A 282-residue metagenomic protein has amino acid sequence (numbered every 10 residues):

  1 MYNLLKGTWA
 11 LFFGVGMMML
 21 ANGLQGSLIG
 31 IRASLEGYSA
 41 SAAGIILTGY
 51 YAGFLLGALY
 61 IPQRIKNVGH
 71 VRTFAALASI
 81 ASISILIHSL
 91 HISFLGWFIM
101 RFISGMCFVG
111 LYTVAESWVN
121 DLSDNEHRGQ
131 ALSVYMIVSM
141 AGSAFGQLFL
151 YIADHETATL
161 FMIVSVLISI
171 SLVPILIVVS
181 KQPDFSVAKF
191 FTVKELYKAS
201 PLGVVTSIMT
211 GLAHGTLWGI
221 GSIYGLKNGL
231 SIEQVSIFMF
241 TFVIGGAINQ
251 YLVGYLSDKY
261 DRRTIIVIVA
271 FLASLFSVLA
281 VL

Functional and structural regions predicted by a protein language model:
Y2-Y51, G203-S207, H214-Y224, N228 (+1 more regions): Helix-loop boundary and gating motifs at the non-cytosolic
Y51-L59, S143-A144, V243-Y251: Residue-level signature of mid-helix packing/kink "hotspots" within the transmembrane helices of 12-pass Major
G57-G69, D154, N249-D261: Helix-to-loop junctions at the C-terminal end of transmembrane segments in multipass secondary transporters
G69, L90-I92, D261, L282: Helix-breaking motifs and short loop linkers at transmembrane-helix boundaries and internal kinks in secondary membrane
R72-I87, S165, T264-L279: Structural signature of the two symmetry-related core transmembrane helices
L95-I103, F276: Paired small-residue
F102-I137: Cytoplasmic helix-loop-helix junction between adjacent transmembrane helices in 12-TM secondary transporters
L150-Y151, S165-F185: C-terminal membrane-cytosol helix-exit motif in multi-pass small-molecule transporters
